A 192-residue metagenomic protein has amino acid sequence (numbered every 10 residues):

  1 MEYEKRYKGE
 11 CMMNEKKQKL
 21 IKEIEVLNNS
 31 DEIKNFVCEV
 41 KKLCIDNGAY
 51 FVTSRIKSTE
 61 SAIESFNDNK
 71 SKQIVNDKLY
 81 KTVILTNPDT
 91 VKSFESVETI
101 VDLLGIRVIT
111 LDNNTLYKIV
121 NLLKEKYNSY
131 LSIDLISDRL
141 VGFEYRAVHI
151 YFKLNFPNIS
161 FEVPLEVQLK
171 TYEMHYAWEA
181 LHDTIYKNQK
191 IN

Functional and structural regions predicted by a protein language model:
Y3-N192: Nucleic-acid processing machinery
